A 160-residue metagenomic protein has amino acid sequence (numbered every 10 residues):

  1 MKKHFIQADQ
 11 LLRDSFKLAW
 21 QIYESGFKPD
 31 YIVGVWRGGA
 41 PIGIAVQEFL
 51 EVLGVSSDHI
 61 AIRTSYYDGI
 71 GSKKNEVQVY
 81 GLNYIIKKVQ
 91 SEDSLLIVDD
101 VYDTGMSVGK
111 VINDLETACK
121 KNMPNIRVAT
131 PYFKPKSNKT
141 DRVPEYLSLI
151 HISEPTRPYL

Functional and structural regions predicted by a protein language model:
M1-K28: Active-site-facing substrate-recognition patch
L11, I32, H151-I152: Adenylate-forming
K28-W36: Short glycine-rich phosphate-binding loop at a beta-alpha junction
Y31, I60, L96, R127-T130: A structural signal for isolated positions on well-ordered beta-strands in alpha/beta enzyme cores
V52-L95, M106-K110: Short, glycine/charge-rich flexible loops or terminal/linker lids adjacent to PRPP-binding catalytic cores
V108-P135: A short alpha/beta connector and helix-capping loop motif
P131-L149: Cysteine-dependent PTP/DSP-like catalytic domain, specifically the C-terminal lobe
I150-L160: Single conserved hydrophobic/aromatic residue that forms the stacking wall/gate of nucleotide- or nucleobase-binding
